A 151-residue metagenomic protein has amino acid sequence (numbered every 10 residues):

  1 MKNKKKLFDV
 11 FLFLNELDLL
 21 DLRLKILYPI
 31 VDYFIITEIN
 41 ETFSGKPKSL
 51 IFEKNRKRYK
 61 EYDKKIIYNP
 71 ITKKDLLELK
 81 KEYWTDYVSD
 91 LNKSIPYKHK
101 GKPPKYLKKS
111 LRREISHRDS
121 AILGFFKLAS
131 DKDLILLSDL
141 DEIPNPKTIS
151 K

Functional and structural regions predicted by a protein language model:
M1-P29, T37, D90: N-proximal low-complexity "stem/linker" segments adjacent to membrane-targeting elements
L7, Y28-T42, D63-I67: Short loop->beta transition adjacent to catalytic acidic/histidine clusters or analogous donor-positioning motifs
F11-N15, F43, T72, D139-P144: Short, flexible loop/turn elements at secondary-structure junctions
N15-L19, I26, H117, K132 (+1 more regions): Short, glycine/acidic-rich beta->alpha junctions
L19-L24, G45-S49, P144-K151: A short acidic (Asp/Glu
F34, A129-I143, I149: Short beta-strand-to-loop acidic/aromatic patch adjacent to the donor-nucleotide binding site
E41-L137: Active-site-proximal specificity loops/subdomain of glycosyltransferases
